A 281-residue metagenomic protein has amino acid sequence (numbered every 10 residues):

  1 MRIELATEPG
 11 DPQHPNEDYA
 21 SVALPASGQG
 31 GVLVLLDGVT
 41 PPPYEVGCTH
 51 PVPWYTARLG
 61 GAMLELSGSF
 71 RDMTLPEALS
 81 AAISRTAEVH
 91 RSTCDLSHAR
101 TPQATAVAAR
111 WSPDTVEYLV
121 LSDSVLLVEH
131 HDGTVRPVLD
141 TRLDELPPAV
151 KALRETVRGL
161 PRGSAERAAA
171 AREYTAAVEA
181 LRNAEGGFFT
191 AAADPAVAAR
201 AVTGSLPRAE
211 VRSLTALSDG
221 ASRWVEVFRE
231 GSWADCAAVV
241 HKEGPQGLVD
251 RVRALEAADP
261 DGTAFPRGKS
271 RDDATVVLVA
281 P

Functional and structural regions predicted by a protein language model:
M1-P281: PP2C/PPM-type serine/threonine phosphatase catalytic domain
